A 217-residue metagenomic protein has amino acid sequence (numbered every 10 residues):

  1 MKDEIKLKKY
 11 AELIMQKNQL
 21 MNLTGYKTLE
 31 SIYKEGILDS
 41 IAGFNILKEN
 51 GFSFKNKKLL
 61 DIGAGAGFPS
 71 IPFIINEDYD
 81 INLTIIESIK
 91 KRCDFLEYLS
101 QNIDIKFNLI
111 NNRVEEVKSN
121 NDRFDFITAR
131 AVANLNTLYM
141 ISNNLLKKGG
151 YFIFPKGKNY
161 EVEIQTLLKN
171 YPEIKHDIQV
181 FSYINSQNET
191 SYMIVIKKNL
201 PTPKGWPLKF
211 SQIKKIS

Functional and structural regions predicted by a protein language model:
M1-F54, K91-I105: Class I SAM-dependent transferase core
I41-A129, Y139: Conserved SAM/SAH cofactor-binding pocket of Class I
N82, K106-N108, Y151, K175-Q179: Conserved beta-strand segments of alpha/beta enzyme cores
N134-I141: A short, conserved alpha-helix within the catalytic core of class I
L146-K148: Helix-to-beta-strand junctions that scaffold the AdoMet/dcAdoMet cofactor pocket in Class I SAM-dependent enzymes
P155-N159: Short strand-turn motif at the edge of the Rossmann-like AdoMet-binding core
Y160-I164: Short, charged/polar "capping" segments at the starts of alpha-helices and the immediately preceding loops
Q165-S217: SAM/dcSAM-binding transferase cores
